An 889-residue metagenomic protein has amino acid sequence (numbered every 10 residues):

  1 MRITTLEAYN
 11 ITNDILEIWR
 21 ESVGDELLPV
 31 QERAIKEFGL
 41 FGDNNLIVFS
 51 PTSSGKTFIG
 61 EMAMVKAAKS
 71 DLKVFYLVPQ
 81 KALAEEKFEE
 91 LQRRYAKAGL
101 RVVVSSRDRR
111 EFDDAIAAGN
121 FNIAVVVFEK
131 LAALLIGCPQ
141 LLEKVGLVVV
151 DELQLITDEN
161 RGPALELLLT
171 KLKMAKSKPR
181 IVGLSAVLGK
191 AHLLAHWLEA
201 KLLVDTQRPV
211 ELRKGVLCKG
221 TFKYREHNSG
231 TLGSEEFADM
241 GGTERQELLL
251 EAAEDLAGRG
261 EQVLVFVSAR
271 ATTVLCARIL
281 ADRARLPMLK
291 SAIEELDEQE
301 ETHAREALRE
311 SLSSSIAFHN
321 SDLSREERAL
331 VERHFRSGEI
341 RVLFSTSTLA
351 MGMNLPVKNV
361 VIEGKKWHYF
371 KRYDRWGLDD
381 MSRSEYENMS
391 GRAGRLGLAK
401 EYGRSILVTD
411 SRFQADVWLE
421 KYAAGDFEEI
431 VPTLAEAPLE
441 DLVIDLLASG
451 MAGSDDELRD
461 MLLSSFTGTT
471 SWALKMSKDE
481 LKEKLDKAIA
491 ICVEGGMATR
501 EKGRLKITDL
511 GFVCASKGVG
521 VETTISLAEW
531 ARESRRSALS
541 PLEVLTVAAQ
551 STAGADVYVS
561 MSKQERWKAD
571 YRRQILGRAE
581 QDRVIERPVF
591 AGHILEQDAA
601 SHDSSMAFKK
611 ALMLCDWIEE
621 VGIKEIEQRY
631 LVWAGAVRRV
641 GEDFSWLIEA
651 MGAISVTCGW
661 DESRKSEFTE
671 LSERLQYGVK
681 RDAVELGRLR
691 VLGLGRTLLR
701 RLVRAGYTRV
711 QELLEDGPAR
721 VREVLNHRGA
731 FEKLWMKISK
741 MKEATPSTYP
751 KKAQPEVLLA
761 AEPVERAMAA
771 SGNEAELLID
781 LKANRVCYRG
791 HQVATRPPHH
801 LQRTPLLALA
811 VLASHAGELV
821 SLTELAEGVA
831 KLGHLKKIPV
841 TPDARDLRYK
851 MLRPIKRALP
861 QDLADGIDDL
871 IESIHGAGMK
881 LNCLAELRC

Functional and structural regions predicted by a protein language model:
R2-F49: Conserved pre-motif I regulatory segment
F75-Y76, E85-F88, Q92-V103, L264-F344 (+2 more regions): Conserved C-terminal RecA-like helicase domain
L155-E211: Post-DEXD/H (motif II) to motif III coupling segment of the RecA-like Helicase ATP-binding lobe
L184, A191-W197, K201-L275, A317: Conserved interdomain linker/interface between the two RecA-like ATPase lobes of SF2 helicase motors
D379-L419: Conserved segment of the helicase C-terminal RecA-like domain
D445, D486-A488, E494-G495, T499-R690: C-terminal helical accessory/scaffold domains
Q754-G772, K836, D843-C889: DNA-binding patch around the recognition helix
H791-H834, M851, I855: Short amphipathic alpha-helical recognition elements used for nucleic-acid or partner binding across transcription
